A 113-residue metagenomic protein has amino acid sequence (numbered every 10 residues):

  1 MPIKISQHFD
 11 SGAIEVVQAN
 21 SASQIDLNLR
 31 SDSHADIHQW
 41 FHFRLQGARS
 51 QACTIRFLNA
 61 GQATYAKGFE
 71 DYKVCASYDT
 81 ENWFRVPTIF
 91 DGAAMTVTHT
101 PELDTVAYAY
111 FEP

Functional and structural regions predicted by a protein language model:
M1-P113: Structured catalytic-domain cores with a bias toward divalent-metal coordination
